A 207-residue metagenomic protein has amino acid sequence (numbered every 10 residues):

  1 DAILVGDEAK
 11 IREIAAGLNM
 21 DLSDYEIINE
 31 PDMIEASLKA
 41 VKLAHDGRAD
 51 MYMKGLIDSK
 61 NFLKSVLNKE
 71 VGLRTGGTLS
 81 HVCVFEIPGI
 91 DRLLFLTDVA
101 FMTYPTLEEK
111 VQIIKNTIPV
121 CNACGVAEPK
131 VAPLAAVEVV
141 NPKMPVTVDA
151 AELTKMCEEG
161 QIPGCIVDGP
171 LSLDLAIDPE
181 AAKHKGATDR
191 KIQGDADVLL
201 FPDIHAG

Functional and structural regions predicted by a protein language model:
D1-I192, A196-P202, A206-G207: Anion-binding alpha/beta catalytic cores of soluble intermediary-metabolism enzymes, centered on
